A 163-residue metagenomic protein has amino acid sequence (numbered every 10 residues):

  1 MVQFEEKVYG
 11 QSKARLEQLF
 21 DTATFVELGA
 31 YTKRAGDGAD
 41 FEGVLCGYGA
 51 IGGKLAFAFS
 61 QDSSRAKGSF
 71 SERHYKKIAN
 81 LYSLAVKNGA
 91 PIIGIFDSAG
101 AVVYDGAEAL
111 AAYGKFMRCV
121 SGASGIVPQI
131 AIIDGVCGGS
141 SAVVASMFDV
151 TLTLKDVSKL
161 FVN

Functional and structural regions predicted by a protein language model:
M1-I130, V136, S141-V143, M147-K159: Terminal-region recognition feature
